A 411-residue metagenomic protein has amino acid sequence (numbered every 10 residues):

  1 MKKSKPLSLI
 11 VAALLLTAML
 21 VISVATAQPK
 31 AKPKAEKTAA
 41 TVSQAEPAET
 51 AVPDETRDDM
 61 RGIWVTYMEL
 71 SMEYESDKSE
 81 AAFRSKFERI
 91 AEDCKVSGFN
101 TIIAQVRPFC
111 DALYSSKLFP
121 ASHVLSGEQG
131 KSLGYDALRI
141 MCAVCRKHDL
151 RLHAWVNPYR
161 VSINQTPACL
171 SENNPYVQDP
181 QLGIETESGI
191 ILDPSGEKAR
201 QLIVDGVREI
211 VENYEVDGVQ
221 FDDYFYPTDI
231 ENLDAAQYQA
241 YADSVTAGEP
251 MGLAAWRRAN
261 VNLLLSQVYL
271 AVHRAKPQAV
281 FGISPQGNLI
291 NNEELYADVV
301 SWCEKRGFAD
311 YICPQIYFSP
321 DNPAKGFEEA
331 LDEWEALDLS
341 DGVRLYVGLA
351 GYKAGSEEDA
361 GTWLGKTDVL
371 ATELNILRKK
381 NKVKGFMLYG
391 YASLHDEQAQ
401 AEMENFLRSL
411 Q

Functional and structural regions predicted by a protein language model:
D54-R84, H153-E209, N213: Active-site-adjacent "subsite" loops/lids of carbohydrate-active enzymes
E69-A81, F119-G134, E187-Q201, P250-N260 (+2 more regions): The substrate-binding groove and active-site-proximal loops of carbohydrate-active enzymes, especially glycoside
K78-S97, V124-K147, N260-L264: Aromatic- and glycine-enriched glycan-recognition loops and surfaces that form the carbohydrate-binding subsites
F83, N100, V177-K305, Y317-F318: Polysaccharide-binding and catalytic clefts of secreted carbohydrate-active enzymes
S85-D111, V216, F308-Y311, V383: Catalytic domains of carbohydrate-active enzymes, especially glycoside hydrolases
S97-L133: Aromatic-lined carbohydrate-binding/catalytic grooves of carbohydrate-active enzymes
S266, G287, N291-S301, A324-D338 (+1 more regions): Alpha-helical scaffolding within the catalytic cores of extracellular/periplasmic polymer-degrading hydrolases
F308-G326, W334, S340-Q411: Substrate-binding cleft of secreted/luminal carbohydrate-active enzymes
